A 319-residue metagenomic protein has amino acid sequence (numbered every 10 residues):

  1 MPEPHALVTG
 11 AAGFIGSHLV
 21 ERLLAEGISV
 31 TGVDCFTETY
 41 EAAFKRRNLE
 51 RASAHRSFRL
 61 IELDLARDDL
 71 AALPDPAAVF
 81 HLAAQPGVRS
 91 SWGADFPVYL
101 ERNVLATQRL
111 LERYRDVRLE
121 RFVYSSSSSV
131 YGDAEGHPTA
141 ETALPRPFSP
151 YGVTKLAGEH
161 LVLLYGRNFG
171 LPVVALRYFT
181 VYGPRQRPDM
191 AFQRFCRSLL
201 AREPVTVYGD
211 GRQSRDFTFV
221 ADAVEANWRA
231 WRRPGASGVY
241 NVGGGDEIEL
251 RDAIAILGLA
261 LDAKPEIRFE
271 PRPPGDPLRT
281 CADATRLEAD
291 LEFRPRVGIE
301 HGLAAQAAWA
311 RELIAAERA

Functional and structural regions predicted by a protein language model:
M1-R177: N-terminal Rossmann-like NAD(P)+-binding domain of SDR-like oxidoreductases, especially those catalyzing
L19, F122, L199-A319: C-terminal substrate-binding subdomain of Rossmann-fold SDR/epimerase-dehydratase oxidoreductases
A42, R46-L49, E159, Q193 (+3 more regions): Short, surface-exposed alpha-helical segments at coil->helix boundaries
S91, F179-T180, V239-V242: Short-chain dehydrogenase/reductase
V104-E112, D189, A221-V224, W228: Conserved active-site region of classical short-chain dehydrogenase/reductase
L110, V162, R194-F195, A226 (+1 more regions): Aromatic/hydrophobic pocket-lining residues that form π-stacking "cages" and hydrophobic walls in ligand
V130-Y131, V181-G183, A223: Conserved sequence/active-site signature of Rossmann-fold short-chain dehydrogenase/reductase
P147-T154, Y178, P184, P188-F192 (+1 more regions): The catalytic Tyr-centered alpha-helix of NAD(P)H-dependent dehydrogenases
